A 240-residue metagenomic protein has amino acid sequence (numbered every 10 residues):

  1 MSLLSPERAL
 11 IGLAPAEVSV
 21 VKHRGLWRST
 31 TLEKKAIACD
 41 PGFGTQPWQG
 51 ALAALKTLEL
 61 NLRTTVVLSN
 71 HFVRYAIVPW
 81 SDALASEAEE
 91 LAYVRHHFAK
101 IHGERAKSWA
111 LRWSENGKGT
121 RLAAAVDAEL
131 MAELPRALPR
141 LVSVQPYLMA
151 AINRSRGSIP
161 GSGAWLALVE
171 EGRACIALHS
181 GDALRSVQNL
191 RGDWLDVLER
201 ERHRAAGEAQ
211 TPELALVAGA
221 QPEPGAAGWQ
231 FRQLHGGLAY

Functional and structural regions predicted by a protein language model:
M1-Y240: Hydrophobic/aromatic-enriched cytosolic interaction surfaces used to assemble or bind macromolecules
